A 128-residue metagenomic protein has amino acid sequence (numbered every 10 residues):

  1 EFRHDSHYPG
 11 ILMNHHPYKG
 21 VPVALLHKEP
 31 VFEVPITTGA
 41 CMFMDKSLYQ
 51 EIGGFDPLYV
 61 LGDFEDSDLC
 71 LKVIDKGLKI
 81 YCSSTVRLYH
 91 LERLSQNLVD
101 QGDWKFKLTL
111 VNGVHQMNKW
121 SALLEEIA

Functional and structural regions predicted by a protein language model:
E1-I52, L58, S67, K76 (+2 more regions): Acidic/His-rich active-site region of diverse nucleotide-sugar glycosyltransferases
D63: Active-site-adjacent helical/loop segments in soluble small-molecule enzymes
T85, D100-I127: Catalytic core of nucleotide-sugar-dependent glycosyltransferases
